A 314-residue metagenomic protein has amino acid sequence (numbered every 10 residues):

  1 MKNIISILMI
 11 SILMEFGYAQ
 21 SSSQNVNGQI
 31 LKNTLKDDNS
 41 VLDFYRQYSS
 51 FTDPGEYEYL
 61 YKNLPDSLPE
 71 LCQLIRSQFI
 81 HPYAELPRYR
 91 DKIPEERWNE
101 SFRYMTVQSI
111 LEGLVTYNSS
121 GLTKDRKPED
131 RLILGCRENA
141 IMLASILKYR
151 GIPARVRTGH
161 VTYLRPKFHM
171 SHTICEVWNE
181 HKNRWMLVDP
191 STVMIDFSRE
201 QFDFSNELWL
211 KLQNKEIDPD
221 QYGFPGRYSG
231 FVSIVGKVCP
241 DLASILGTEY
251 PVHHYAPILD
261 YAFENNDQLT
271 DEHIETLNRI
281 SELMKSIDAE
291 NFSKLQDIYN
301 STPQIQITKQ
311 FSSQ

Functional and structural regions predicted by a protein language model:
K2-I7: Sec-dependent signal peptide recognition, specifically the positively charged N-region followed immediately by
M9, M14-E15, K32, K36: Compositionally biased amphipathic helical and low-complexity segments enriched in hydrophobic
S11-M14, E129-R157, C175: Cysteine-centered nucleophilic/redox motifs
A19-S23: Boundary at the C-terminal end of the N-terminal hydrophobic targeting segment
N25-K32: Intrinsically disordered, low-complexity N-terminal segments that are enriched in acidic
K32-K36, R131-L134, Y163-P166: Alpha-helix capping and helix-loop boundary segments enriched in small/acidic/polar residues
K36-D130, M142: Secondary-structure boundary elements
S40-S49, C72-Q73, S77-H81, R90-E95 (+2 more regions): His-Asp-centered catalytic microenvironments across diverse enzyme cores, prominently the transglutaminase-like
